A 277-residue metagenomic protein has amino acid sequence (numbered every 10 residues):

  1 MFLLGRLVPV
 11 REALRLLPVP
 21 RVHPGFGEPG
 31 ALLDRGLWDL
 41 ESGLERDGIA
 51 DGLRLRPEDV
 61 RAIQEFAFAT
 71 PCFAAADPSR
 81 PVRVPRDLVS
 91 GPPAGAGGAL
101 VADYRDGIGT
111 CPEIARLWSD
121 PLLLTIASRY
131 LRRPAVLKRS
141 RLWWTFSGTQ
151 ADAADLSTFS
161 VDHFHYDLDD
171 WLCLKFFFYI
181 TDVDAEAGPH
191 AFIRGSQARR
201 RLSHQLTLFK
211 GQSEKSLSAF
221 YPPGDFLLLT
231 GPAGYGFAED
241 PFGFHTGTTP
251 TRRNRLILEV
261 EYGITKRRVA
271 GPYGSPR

Functional and structural regions predicted by a protein language model:
M1-D47, D51-V161: Non-heme Fe(II)-dependent double-stranded beta-helix
L3, L7, L14-G30, Q197-A198 (+3 more regions): Non-heme Fe(II)/2-oxoglutarate
C111-R116, F220-D225, G247: Active-site rim elements
K138-R139, T149-S157, K175, E186-G195 (+3 more regions): A short secondary-structure junction signal
R141-W144, Y166, F178-D182, R194: Short, structured patches in soluble enzyme cores that scaffold and shape functional sites
D155-C173: Acidic, His- and aromatic-enriched active-site or binding-groove loops in soluble protein domains that engage sugars
D169-A185, T230-G231, E261-G263: Short, conserved beta-strand element in jelly-roll/cupin
V183-G243: Double-stranded beta-helix
